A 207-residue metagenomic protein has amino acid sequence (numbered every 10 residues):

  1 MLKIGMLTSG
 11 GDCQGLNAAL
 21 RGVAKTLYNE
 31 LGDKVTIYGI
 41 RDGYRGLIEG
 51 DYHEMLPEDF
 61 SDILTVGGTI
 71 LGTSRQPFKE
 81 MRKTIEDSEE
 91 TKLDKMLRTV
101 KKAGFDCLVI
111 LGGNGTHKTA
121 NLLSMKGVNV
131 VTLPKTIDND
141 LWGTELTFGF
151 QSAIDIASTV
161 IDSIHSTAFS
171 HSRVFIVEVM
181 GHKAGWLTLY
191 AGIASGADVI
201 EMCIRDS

Functional and structural regions predicted by a protein language model:
M1-S9, A19-G104, G115: A cross-family phosphate/adenosyl-ligand binding-site feature
G10-Q14, L111-K118, G181-A184: Gly/Ser/Thr-rich loops at beta-strand to alpha-helix junctions that form or flank small-molecule/cofactor-binding
A19-V23, N114-V128, T188: Short Gly/Thr/Asp-enriched flexible loops that form oxyanion-binding sites at enzyme active sites
R45-L47, H117, I137-L141: Short gly/pro/ser/thr-enriched loop/turn and capping motifs at secondary-structure boundaries
L146-S166: Short, glycine-/small-residue-rich phosphate/pyrophosphate-handling segment
S170-E201: Conserved anion/nucleotide-ligand pocket segment
M202-D206: Conserved small/polar residues in nucleotide/adenosyl-binding loops
